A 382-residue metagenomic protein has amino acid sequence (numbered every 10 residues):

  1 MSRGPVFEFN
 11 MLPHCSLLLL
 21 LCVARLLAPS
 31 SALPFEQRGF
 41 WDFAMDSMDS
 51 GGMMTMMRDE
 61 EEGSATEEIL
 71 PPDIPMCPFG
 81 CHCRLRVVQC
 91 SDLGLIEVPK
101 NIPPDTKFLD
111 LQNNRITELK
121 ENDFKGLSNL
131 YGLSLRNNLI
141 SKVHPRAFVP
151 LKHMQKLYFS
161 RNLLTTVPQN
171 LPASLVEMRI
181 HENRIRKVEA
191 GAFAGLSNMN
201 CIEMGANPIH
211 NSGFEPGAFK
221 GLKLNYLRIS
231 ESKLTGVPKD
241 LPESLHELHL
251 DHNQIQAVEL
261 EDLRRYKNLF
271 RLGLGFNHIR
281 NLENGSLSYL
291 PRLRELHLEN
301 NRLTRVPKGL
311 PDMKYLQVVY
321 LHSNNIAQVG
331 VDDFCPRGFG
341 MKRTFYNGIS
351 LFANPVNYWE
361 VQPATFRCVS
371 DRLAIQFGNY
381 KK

Functional and structural regions predicted by a protein language model:
M1-V87, N325, E360-K382: Terminal targeting and flexible regions in eukaryotic proteins, enriched in but not limited to LRR-containing proteins
H82-G132, L245: LRR N-terminal entry segment and analogous cap-like coil->beta motifs
V87, F108, G132, K142 (+13 more regions): Conserved LRR concave beta-strand detector
L93, N114, L135-N138, F159-N162 (+8 more regions): Consensus "Asn ladder" position of solenoid repeat domains
I96, T117, S141, L164-T165 (+12 more regions): Leucine-rich repeat
K100-P103, N122-G126, P145-L151, P168-S174 (+8 more regions): A structural signal for leucine-rich repeat
T117-E215: A generic tandem-repeat structural signature
C201, N207-F214, L222-L224, R294-K382: Leucine-rich repeat domain C-terminal region
